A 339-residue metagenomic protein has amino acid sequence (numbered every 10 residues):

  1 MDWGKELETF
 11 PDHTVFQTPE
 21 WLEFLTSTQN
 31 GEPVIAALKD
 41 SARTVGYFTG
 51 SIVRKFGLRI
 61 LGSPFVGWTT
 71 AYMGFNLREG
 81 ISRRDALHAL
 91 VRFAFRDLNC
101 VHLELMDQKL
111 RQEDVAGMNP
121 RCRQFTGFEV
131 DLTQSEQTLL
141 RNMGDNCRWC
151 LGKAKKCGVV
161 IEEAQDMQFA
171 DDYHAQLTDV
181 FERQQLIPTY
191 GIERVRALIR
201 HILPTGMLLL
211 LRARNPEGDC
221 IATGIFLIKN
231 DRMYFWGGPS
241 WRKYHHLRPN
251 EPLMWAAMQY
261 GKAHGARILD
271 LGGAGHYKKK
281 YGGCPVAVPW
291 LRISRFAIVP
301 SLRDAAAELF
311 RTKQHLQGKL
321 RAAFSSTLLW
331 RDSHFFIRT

Functional and structural regions predicted by a protein language model:
M1-I60, D107-H246, H334-T339: A conserved beta-strand-loop-helix scaffold within acyl/acetyltransferase catalytic domains
P33, L98-H102, A266: A general structural motif
A37-D40, T44-F48, F56, T70 (+4 more regions): Aromatic (often tryptophan-rich) hydrophobic motifs at membrane interfaces
F48, I52, K109, D114-T138 (+1 more regions): Active-site/acyl-donor-binding loops of N-acyltransferases
S63-N76, Q124: Residues forming anionic-ligand binding surfaces in small-molecule and nucleic-acid pockets of primarily soluble enzymes
F75-E79, E129: Acyl-group handling in specialized metabolite and lipid biosynthesis
I81-G127: Non-catalytic accessory segments adjacent to catalytic cores
E104, E162, R267-D270: Short catalytic-loop micro-motif centered on adjacent basic/acidic residues
